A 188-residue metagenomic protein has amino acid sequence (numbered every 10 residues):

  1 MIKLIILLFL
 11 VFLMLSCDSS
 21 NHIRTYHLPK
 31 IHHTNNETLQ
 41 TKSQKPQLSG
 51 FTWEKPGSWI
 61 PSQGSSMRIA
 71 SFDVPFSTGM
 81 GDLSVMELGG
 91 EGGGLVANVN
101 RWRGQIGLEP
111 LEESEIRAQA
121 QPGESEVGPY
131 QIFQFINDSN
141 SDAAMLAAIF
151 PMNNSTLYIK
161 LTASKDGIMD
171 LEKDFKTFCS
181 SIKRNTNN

Functional and structural regions predicted by a protein language model:
I2-I6, L15-G81, L88-G94, N100-Q105 (+4 more regions): N-terminal targeting sequences that direct proteins away from the cytosol to non-cytosolic compartments
F9: Flanking scaffold residues of small Cys/His-coordinated metal-binding clusters
E126-A144: Short, Gly/Ser/Thr-enriched beta-strand-loop segments that form substrate-interacting elements of hydrolase/peptidase
